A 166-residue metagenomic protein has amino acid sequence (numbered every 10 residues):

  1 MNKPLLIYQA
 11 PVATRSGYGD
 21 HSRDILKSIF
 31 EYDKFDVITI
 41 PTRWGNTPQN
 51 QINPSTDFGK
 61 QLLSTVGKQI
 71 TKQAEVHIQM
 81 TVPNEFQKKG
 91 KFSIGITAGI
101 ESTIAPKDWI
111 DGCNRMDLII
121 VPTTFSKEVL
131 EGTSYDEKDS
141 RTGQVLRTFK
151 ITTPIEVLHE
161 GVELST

Functional and structural regions predicted by a protein language model:
M1-N46: N-terminal subdomain of nucleotide-sugar transferases
I7, N46-V129: Extended catalytic core of nucleotide-activated donor transferases of GT-like folds
P11-V12, A98-I100, E160: Conserved donor-binding loops in enzymes that form glycosidic bonds
F30, D111-N114, Y135: Short, surface-exposed basic-aromatic patches at helix termini and helix-loop junctions that form
F35-V37, S93, I155: Hydrophobic anchor at the start of a short beta-strand that flanks the dinucleotide cofactor-binding loop
I40, I96, L158: Hydrophobic residues at beta-strand termini and immediately following loops that shape nucleotide-binding pockets
G45-P48, E163-S165: A short acidic, often aromatic-flanked loop/helix-cap motif at beta-alpha or helix-coil junctions that lines enzyme
D117-T166: Donor nucleotide-sugar binding/catalytic pocket of nucleotide-sugar-dependent glycosyltransferases
